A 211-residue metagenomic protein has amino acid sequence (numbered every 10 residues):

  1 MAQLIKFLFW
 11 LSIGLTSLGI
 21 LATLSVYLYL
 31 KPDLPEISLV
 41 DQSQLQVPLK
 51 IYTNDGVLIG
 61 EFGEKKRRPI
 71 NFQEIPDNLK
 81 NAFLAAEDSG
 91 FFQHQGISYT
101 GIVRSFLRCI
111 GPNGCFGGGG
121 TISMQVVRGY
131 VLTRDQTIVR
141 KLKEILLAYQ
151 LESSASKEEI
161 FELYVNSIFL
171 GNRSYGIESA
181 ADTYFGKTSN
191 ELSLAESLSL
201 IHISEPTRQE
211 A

Functional and structural regions predicted by a protein language model:
M1-Y52, G90, I110: N-terminal type II signal-anchor transmembrane helix that functions as the membrane-insertion/stop-transfer segment
L8, Q95, Y99-G114, G129 (+3 more regions): Alpha-helical membrane-targeting segments
E36-I37, G63-F72, A86, I145: N-terminal post-signal-peptidase region of extra-cytosolic proteins
S43-R68: Short extracytoplasmic
N71-I122, Y175-F185, N190-L192: Flexible, acidic/glycine-enriched loop-and-adjacent beta/alpha segments that face the extracytoplasmic/periplasmic side
G119-E178, E191: Amphipathic, coiled-coil-like alpha-helical scaffolding segments used for oligomerization/assembly
I201-A211: Single conserved hydrophobic/aromatic residue that forms the stacking wall/gate of nucleotide- or nucleobase-binding
